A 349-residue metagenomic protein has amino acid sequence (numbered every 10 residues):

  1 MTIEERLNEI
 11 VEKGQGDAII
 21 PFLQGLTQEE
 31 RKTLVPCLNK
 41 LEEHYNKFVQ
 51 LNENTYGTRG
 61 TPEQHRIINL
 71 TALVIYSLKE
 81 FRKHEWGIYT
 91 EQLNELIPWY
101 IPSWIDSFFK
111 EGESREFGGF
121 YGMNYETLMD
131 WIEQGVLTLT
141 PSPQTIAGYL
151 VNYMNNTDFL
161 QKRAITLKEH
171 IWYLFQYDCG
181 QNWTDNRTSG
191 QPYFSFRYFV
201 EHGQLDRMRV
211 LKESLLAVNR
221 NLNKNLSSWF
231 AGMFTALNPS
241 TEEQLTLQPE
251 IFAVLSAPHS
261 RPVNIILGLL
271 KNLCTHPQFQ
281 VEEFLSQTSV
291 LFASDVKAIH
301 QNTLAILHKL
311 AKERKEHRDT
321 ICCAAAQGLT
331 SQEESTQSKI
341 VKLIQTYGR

Functional and structural regions predicted by a protein language model:
M1-F199: Non-catalytic protein-protein interaction scaffold segments in large eukaryotic complex-forming proteins
I3-E5, C322, A326-R349: Eukaryotic acidic, Ser/Thr-rich intrinsically disordered low-complexity regions
N8, K212-R220, P249-S260, L285-K297 (+1 more regions): HEAT/HEAT-like alpha-solenoid repeats
Q15-G16, R31, Q204-M208, N223 (+4 more regions): Alpha-helix initiation and capping sites
G203-Q204, L237-L245, L273-V281, L310-D319 (+1 more regions): Flexible loop/turn segments at the boundaries of HEAT repeats in alpha-solenoid HEAT proteins
S227-F230, V263, H300, Q337: Residue-level detector of extended alpha-helical repeat arrays and alpha-solenoid scaffolds
F230-N238, I266-T275, F292, L304-K312 (+2 more regions): Hydrophobic residues within the alpha-helices of tandem HEAT/HEAT-like
T235-T241, L245-Q278, L285-V290: Amphipathic alpha-helical interface segments within eukaryotic helical scaffold and small GTPase-regulatory domains
